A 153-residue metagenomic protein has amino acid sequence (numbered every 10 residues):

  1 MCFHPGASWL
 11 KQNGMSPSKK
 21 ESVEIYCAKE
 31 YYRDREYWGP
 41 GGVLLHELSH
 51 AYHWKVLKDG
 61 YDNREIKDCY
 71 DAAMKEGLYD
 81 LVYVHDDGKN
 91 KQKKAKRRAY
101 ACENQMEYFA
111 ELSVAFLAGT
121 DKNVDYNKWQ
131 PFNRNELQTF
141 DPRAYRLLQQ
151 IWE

Functional and structural regions predicted by a protein language model:
M1-K75: Acidic/His-rich structured neighborhood in mature extracellular/periplasmic domains
H4, W9-Q12, K19, Y26 (+1 more regions): Metalloprotease/metallohydrolase-associated module, dominated by Zn2+-dependent proteases
